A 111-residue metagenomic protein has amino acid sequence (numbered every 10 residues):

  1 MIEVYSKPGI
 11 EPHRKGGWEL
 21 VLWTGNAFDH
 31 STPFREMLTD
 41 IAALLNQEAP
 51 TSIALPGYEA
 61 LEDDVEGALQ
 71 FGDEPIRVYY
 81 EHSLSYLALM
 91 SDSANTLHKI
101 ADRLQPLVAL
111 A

Functional and structural regions predicted by a protein language model:
M1-L61: Negatively charged, low-complexity tracts enriched in Asp/Glu with abundant Ser/Thr
H30-L45, H82-S83, H98-V108: Extended Gly/Ser/Thr-rich low-complexity repeat segments, especially those forming or decorating extracellular
V65-L107: Short, compact, well-ordered microdomains
